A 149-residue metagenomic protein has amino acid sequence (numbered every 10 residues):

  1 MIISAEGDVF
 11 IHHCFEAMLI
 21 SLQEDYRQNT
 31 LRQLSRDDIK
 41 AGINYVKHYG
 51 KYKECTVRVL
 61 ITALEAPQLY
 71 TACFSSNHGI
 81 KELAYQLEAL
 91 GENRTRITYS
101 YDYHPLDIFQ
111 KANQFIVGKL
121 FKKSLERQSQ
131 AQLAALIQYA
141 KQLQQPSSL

Functional and structural regions predicted by a protein language model:
M1-E6, T56, L69, I80-E82 (+1 more regions): Intrinsic-disorder/low-complexity, polar/charged segments enriched in Ser/Thr/Lys/Arg/Asp/Glu/Gln
M1-K40: Hydrophobic ligand-binding cavity/cleft-lining segments
A5-G7, K47, A72, Y85 (+1 more regions): Preference for bulky hydrophobic residues occupying beta-strand positions in well-ordered beta-sheet regions
F10, C14-M18, I61, A72 (+2 more regions): Hydrophobic pocket/interface hotspot
F15-A17, Y26, T56-V57, E82 (+1 more regions): Short acidic, gly/pro-rich beta-turn/loop elements at beta-sheet edges and active-site/ligand-binding grooves
Q33-E82, A131-S147: Glycine-rich portal/gate segments that line the openings of hydrophobic small-molecule binding cavities
S75-Q130, S147-L149: Beta-strand/loop substructures that line and gate deep hydrophobic ligand-binding cavities in soluble
